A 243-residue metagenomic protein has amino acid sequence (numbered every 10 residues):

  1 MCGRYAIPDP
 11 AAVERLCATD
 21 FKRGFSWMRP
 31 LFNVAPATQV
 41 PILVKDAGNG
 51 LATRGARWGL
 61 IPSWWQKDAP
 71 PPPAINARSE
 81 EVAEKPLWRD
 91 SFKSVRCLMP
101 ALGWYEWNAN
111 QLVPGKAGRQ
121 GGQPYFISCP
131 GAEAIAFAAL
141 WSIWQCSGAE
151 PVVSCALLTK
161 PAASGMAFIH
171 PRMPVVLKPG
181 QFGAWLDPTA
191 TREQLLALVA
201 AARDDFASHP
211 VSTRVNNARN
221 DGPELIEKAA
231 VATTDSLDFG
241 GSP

Functional and structural regions predicted by a protein language model:
M1-P243: Short linear sequence motif anchored by a di-proline
